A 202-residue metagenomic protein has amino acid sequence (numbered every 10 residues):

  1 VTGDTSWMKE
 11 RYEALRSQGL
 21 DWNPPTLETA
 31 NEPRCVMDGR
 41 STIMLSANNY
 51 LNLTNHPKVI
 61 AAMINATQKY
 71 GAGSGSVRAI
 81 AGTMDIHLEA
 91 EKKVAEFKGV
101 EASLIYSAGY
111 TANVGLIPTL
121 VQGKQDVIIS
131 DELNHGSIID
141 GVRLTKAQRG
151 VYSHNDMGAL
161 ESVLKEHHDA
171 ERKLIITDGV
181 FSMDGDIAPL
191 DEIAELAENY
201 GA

Functional and structural regions predicted by a protein language model:
D4-Y70, A202: N-terminal "arm"/small-domain region of PLP-dependent enzymes with the aminotransferase-like
N52-L53, I80-M84, G136, M157-G158 (+1 more regions): Short, small-residue-enriched loops and turns at beta-alpha junctions that line or gate enzyme active sites
A61-A108: Conserved N-terminal alpha-helix of the aminotransferase class I/II PLP-enzyme fold
A108, I129-T145: Substrate-binding/gating loop at the entrance of the active-site cleft, primarily in PLP-dependent aminotransferase-like
L116-G136: Conserved PLP-anchoring active-site segment centered on the Schiff-base-forming lysine
K124, T145, N199-Y200: Helix C-cap/helix->beta junction micro-motif
G150, H154-A202: Active-site phosphate-binding strand-loop segment of PLP-dependent enzymes
